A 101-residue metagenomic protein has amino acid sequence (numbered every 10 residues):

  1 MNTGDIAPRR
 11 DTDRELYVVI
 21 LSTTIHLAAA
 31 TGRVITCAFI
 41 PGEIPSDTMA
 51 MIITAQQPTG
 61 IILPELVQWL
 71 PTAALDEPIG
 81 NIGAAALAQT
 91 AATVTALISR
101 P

Functional and structural regions predicted by a protein language model:
M1, A29, F39, Q57 (+1 more regions): Generic detector of intrinsically disordered, low-complexity, polar/charged segments
M1-G4, S99-P101: Polybasic/polar functional segments that serve as interface/processing modules
T3, P8-I52: Compact nucleic-acid interaction/catalytic patches
A55-P101: C-terminal terminal-subdomain/extension
